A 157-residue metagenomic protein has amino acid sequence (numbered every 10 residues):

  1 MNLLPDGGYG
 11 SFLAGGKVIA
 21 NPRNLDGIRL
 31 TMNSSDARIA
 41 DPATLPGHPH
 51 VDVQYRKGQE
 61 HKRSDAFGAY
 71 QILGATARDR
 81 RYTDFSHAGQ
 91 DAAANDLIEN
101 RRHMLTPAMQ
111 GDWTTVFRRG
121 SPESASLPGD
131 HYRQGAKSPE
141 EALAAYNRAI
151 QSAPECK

Functional and structural regions predicted by a protein language model:
M1-D84, A92-K157: Cell-wall polysaccharide-cleaving catalytic domain and substrate-binding groove, primarily in peptidoglycan/chitin
